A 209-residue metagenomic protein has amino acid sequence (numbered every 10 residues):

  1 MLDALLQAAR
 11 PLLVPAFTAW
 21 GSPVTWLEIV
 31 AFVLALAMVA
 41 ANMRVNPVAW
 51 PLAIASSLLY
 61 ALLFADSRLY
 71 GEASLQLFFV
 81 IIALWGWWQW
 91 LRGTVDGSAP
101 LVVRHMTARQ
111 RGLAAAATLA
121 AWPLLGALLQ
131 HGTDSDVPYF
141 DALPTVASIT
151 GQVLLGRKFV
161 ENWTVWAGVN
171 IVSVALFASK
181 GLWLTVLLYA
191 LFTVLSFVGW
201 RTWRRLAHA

Functional and structural regions predicted by a protein language model:
L2-R44, W90-T94, V102-A209: Polytopic alpha-helical membrane-helix bundles and their juxtamembrane interface segments in multi-pass membrane
R44-V48, Y60-F78: Helix-loop junctions on the outward
W50, L69, V153-G156: Alpha-helical interaction segments
P51-A55, G71-L77, T164-G168, V186-L188: Hydrophobic alpha-helical membrane segments of integral membrane proteins
A53-L63, I82: Hydrophobic alpha-helical transmembrane segments of multi-pass membrane proteins
A61, V80-I81, T193-S196: A short structural micro-motif
F78-V95: Membrane-water interface of transmembrane alpha-helices
